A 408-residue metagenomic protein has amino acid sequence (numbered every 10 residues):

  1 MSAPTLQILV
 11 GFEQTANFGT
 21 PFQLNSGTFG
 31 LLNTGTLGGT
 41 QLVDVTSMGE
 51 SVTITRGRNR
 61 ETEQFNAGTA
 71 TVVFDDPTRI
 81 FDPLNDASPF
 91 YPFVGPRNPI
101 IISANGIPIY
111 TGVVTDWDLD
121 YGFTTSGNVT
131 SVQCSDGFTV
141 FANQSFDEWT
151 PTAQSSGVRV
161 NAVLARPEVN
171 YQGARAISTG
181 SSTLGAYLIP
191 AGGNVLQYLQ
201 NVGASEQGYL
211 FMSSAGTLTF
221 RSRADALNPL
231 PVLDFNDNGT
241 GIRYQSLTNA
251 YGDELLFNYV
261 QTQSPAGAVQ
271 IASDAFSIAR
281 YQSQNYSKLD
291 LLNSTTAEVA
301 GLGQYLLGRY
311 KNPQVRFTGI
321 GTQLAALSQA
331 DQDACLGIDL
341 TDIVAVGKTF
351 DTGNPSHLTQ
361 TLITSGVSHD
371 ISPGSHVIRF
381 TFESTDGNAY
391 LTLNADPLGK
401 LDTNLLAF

Functional and structural regions predicted by a protein language model:
M1-A153, A186-Q207, M212, N238-Q245 (+2 more regions): Assembly/oligomerization scaffold segments
M1-T46, A153, G157-V158, Q197-G374 (+1 more regions): Acidic, small/polar-enriched beta strand-loop surface segments
A67, A176, G337-D339: Helix-boundary capping/turn motifs
G68, Y110, N128-T130, G216 (+3 more regions): Envelope-exposed proteins and targeting segments
V73, S103, Q133-S135, A345-G347 (+2 more regions): Residue-level recognition of well-ordered beta-strand positions that form the cores of beta-sheet-rich folds across
F74-T78, S135-T139, F220-N228, F382-N388: Secondary-structure transition/turn motif
T124-S145, P373-A395: Short solvent-exposed strand/turn elements
V160-P190: N-terminal export/assembly leaders
